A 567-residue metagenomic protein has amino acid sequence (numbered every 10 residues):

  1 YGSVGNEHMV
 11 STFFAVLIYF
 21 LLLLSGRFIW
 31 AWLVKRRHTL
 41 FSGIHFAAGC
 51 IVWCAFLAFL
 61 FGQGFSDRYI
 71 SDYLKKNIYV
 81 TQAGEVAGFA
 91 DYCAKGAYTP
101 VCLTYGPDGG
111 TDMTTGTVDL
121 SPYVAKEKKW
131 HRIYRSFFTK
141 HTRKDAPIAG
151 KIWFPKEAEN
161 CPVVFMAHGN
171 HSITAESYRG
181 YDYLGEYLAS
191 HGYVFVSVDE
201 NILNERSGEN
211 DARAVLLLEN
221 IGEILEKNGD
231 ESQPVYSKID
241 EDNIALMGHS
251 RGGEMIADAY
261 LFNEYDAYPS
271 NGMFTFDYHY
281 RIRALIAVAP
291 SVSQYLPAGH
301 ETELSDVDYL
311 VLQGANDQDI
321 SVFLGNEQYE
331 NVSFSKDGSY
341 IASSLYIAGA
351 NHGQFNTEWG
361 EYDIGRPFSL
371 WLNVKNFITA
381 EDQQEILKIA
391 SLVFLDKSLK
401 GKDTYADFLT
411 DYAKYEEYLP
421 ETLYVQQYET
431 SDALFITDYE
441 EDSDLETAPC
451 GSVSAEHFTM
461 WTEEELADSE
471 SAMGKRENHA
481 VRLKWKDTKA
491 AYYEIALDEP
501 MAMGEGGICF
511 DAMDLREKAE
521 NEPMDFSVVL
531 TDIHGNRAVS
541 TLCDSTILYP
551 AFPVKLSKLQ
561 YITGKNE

Functional and structural regions predicted by a protein language model:
Y1-D67, G349-H352, E358-I495, M503-C509: Alpha/beta-hydrolase-fold serine-hydrolase catalytic core, especially in secreted/extracellular enzymes
S3-F14, I18-E159: Short conserved active-site loop signatures built around small residues
E157-E159, G208-S250: Gly/Ser-rich "nucleophile elbow"/oxyanion-hole loop immediately N-terminal to the catalytic nucleophile in hydrolases
N160-G169: Short beta-strand element of the alpha/beta-hydrolase
E176-V196: Short amphipathic alpha-helix adjacent to the substrate-entry channel of hydrolases
G253-Y265: Short glycine-enriched nucleophile-adjacent loop and the immediately C-terminal alpha-helix near the catalytic center
E303-A380: Active-site-adjacent alpha-helix of alpha/beta-hydrolase-fold enzymes
W485-N566: Extracellular ligand-binding interfaces
